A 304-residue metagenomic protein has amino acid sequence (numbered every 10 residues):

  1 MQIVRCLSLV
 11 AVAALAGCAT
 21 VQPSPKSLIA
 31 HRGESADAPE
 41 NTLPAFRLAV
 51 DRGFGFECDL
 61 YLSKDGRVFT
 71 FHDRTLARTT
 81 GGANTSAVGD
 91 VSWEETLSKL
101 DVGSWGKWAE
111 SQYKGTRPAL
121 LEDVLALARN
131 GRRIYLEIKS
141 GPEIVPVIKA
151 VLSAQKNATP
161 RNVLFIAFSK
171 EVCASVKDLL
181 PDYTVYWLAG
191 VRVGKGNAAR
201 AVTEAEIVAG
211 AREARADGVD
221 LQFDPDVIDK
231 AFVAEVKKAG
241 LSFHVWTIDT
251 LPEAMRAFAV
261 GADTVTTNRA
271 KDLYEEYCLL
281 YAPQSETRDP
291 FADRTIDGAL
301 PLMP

Functional and structural regions predicted by a protein language model:
M1-S8: Bacterial N-terminal signal peptides that target proteins for export
A11, L15-K26: Bacterial Sec-dependent signal peptides at the C-terminal "C-region" and cleavage site
A19-P23, N130-P304: Short loop-to-alpha-helix "cap/lid" segments that border enzyme active sites across diverse enzyme classes
P23-D37: Boundary/entry segment of secreted carbohydrate-active catalytic domains
I29, E57, F71, Y135 (+1 more regions): Generic enzyme active-site microenvironment
A36-E40, R78-T80: Short, solvent-exposed loop/turn elements at domain surfaces
A45-L62, V124, A211-V219: Catalytic domains of carbohydrate-active enzymes, especially glycoside hydrolases
Y61-N130, Y186-A201, C278-M303: An active-site metal/cofactor-coordinating segment within enzyme catalytic domains
